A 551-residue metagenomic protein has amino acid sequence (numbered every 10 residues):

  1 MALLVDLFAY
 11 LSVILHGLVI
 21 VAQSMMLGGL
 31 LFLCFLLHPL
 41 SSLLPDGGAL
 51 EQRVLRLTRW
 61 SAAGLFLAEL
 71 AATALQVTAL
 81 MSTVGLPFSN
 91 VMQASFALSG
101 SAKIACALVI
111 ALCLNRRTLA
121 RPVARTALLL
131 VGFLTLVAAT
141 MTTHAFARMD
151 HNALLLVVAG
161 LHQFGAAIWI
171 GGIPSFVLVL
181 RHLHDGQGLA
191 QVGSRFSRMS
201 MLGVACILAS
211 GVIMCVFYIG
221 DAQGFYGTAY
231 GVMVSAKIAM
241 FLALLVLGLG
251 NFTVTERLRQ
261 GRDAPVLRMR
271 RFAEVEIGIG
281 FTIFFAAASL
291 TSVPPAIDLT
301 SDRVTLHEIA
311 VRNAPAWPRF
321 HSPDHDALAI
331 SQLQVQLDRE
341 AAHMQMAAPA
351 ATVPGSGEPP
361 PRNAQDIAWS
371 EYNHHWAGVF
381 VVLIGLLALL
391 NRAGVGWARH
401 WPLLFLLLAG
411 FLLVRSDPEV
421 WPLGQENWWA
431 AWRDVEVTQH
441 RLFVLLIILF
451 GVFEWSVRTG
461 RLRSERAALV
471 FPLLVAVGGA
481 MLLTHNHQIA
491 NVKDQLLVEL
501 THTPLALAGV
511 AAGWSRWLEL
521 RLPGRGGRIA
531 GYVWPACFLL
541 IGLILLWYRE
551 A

Functional and structural regions predicted by a protein language model:
M1-A368, L390-W401, G451, W455-G460 (+2 more regions): Polytopic transmembrane helical bundles with strong interfacial aromatic enrichment
A71-F88, V414-V435: Helix-loop junctions on the outward
F96-A105, Y372-V379, Q439-L445, L500-L507: Structural signature of hydrophobic alpha-helical transmembrane segments
L112, L407-V420, W432, G460-R461 (+2 more regions): Alpha-helical transmembrane segments and their helix-helix packing motifs
G165-A166, I170, R466-H487, L497-L518 (+1 more regions): Alpha-helical membrane segments in multi-pass integral membrane proteins
F225-G227, I367-E371, A393-A398, L423-L442 (+4 more regions): Membrane-helix interface and helix-disruption motif detector
V353-A368, V381, L404-F411, E419-D434 (+3 more regions): Short, flexible domain-boundary/linker segments around small modular repeats
N427-S456, P504-W514, L518: Short, solvent-exposed interaction modules
